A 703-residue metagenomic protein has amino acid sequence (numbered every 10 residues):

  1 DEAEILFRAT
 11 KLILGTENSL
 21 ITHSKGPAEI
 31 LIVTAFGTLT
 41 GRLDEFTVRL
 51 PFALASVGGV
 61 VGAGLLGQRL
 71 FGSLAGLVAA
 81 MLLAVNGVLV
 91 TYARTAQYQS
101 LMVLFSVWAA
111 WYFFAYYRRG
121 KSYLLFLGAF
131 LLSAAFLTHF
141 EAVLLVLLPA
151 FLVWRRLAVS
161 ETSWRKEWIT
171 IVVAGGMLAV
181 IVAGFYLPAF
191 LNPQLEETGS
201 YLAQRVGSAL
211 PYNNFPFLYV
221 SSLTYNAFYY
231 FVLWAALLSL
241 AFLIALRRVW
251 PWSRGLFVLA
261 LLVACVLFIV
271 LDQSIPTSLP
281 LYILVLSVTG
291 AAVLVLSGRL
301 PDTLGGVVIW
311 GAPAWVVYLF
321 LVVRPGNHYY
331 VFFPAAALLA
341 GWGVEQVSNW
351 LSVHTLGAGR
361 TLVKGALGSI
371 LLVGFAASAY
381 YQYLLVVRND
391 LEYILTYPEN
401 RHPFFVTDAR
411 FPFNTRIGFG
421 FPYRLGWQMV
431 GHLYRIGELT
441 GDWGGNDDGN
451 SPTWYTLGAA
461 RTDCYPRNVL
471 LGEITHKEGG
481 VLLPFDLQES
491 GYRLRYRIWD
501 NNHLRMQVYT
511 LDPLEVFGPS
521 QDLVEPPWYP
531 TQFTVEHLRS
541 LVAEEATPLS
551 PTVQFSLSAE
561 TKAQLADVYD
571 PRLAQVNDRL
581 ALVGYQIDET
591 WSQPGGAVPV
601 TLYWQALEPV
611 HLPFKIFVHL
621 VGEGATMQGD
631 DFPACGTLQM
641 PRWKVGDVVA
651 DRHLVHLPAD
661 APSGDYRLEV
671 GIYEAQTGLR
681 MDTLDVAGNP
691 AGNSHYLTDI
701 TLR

Functional and structural regions predicted by a protein language model:
E4-I13, K25-G26, L31, A134 (+5 more regions): Transmembrane-lumen/periplasm boundary regions of multi-pass, lipid-linked membrane glycan transferases
R49-F52, V88-Q99, F140-E141, P325: Short acidic/glycine- and proline-prone juxtamembrane loop motifs at membrane-interface regions of multi-pass membrane
L50-F71, W108: Transmembrane-helix motifs of polytopic, lipid-linked glycan transferases
G62, T91, L101-R118, L124-L132 (+2 more regions): Specific aromatic-rich, kink-prone transmembrane helix
R69-L70, L74, A109-L125, A135 (+2 more regions): Membrane-interface transmembrane helices that cradle and orient dolichyl/undecaprenyl
A75-A80, Y112-S133, V258-A260, G306-G311: Short hydrophobic alpha-helices at membrane interfaces in multi-pass membrane enzymes
A79-A80, Y92, L124-H139, C265 (+1 more regions): Membrane-interface alpha helices of multi-pass inner-membrane proteins
F404-R703: C-terminal luminal/periplasmic domains and tails of membrane-associated envelope-modifying transferases
